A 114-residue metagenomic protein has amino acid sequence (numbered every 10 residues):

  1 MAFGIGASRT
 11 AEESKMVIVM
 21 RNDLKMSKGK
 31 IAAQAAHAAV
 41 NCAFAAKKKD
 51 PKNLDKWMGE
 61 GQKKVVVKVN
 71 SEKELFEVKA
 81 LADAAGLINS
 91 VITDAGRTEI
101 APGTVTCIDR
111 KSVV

Functional and structural regions predicted by a protein language model:
M1-A2: Terminal signal-anchor or tail-anchor transmembrane helices that tether membrane-associated enzymes to cellular
G6-K49: Glycine- and Gly-Pro-enriched alpha-helical subdomains that act as flexible, kink-prone "lid/hinge" or packing modules
S8-E12, W57-G59, T98-P102: Solvent-exposed alpha-helices and their adjacent loops that cap or buttress functional pockets in soluble metabolic
K15, Q62-K64, V105-C107: Short, solvent-exposed beta-strand edge segments and adjacent coil->beta transition regions
V19, V66-N70, D109: Short hydrophobic/aromatic beta-strand micro-patches that form the beta-sheet surface supporting nucleotide- or nucleic
A36, N41-K64, K68-K73, A84: Compact, glycine-rich, soluble single-domain proteins
G61-A101: Mid-chain, well-packed structural core segment of small domains
K111-V114: Conserved small/polar residues in nucleotide/adenosyl-binding loops
